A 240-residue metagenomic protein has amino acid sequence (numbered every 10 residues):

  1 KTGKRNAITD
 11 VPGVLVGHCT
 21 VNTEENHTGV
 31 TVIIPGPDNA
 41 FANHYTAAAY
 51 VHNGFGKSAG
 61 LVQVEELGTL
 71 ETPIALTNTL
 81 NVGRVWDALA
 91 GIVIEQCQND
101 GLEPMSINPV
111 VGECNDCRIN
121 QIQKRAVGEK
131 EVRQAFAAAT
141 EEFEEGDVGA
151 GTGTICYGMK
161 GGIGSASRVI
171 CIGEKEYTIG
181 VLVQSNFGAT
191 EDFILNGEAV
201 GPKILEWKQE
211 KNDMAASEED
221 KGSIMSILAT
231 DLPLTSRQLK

Functional and structural regions predicted by a protein language model:
K1-K240: A structural signal for small-residue-enriched, beta-sheet-centric alpha/beta enzyme cores and oligomeric scaffold folds
